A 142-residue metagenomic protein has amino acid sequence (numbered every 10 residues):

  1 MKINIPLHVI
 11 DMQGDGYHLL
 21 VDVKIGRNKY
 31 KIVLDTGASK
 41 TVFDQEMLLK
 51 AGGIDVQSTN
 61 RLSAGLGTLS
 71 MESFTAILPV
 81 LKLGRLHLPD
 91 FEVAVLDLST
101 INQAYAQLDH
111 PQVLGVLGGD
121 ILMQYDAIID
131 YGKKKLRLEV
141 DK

Functional and structural regions predicted by a protein language model:
M1-K142: Pepsin/retropepsin-fold aspartyl endopeptidases
